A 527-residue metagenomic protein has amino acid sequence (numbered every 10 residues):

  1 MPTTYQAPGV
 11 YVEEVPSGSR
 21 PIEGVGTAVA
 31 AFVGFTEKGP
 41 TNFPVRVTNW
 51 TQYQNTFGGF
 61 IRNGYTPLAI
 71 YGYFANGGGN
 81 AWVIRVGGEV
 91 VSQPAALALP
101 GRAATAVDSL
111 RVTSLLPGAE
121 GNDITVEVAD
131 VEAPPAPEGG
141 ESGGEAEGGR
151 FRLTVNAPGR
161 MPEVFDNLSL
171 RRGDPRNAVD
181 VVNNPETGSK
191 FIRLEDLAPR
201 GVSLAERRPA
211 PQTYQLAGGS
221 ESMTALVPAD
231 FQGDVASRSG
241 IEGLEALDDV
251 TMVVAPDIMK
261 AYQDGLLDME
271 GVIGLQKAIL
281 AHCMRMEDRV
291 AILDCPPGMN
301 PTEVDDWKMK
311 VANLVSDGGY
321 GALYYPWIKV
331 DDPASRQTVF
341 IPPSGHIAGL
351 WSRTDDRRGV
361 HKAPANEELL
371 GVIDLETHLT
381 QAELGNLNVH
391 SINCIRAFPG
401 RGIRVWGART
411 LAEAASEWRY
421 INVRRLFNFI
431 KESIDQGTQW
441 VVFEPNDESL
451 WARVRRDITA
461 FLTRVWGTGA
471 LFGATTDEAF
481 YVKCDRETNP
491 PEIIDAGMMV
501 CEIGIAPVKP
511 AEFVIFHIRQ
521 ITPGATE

Functional and structural regions predicted by a protein language model:
M1-P117, S142-M161, S203, Q212 (+2 more regions): Structured, hydrophobic secondary-structure cores that serve as assembly/anchoring elements
V25, G144-A146, R172, R176-T187 (+5 more regions): Generic structural signal for beta-strand residues in well-ordered domains
N49, P137, S169, N177 (+7 more regions): Short, solvent-exposed coil/turn linker segments
A96-A98, N167, R193-D196, S203 (+3 more regions): Acidic/proline-rich low-complexity IDRs
L99-G101, V112, L170-R172, D196-P199 (+4 more regions): Generic detector of low-complexity/intrinsically disordered segments and short hydrophobic N-terminal stretches
A106-L197: Extended, Lys/Arg-rich, non-catalytic nucleic-acid recognition/anchoring regions of very large nucleic-acid-interacting
A198-S237: Long, low-complexity, polar/charged, intrinsically disordered or flexibly structured peripheral segments
